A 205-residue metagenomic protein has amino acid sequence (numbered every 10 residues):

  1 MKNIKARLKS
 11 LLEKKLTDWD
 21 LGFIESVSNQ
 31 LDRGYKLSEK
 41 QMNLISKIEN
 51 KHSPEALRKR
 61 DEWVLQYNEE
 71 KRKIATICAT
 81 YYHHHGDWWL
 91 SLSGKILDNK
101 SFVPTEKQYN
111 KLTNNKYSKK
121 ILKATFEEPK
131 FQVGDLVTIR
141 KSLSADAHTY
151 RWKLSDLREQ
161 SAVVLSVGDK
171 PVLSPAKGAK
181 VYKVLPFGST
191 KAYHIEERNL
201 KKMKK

Functional and structural regions predicted by a protein language model:
M1-K205: Charged, low-complexity intrinsically disordered segments and flexible loops
